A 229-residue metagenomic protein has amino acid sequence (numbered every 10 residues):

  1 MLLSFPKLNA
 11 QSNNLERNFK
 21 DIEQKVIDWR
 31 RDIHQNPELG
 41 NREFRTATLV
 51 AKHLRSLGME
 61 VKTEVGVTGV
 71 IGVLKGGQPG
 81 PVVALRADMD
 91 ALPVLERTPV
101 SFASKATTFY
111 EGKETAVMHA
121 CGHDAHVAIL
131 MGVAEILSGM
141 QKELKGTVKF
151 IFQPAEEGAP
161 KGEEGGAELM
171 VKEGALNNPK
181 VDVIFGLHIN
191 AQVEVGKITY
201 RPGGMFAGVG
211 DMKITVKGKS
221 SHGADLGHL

Functional and structural regions predicted by a protein language model:
M1-L3, V100, V148-F150: Short non-domain terminal segments
M1-Q11: Bacterial Sec-dependent N-terminal signal peptides
N9, F44, K161-E164: Non-catalytic, surface-exposed connector residues within folded enzymatic/regulatory domains
Q11-M118, A128-K145: Acidic/His- and Gly-rich active-site-bordering loop/insert found across diverse amide/peptide-bond hydrolases
T107-M118, D124-A125, K142-L229: Histidine/acidic-residue-rich, glycine-tolerant segments that coordinate divalent metal ions
